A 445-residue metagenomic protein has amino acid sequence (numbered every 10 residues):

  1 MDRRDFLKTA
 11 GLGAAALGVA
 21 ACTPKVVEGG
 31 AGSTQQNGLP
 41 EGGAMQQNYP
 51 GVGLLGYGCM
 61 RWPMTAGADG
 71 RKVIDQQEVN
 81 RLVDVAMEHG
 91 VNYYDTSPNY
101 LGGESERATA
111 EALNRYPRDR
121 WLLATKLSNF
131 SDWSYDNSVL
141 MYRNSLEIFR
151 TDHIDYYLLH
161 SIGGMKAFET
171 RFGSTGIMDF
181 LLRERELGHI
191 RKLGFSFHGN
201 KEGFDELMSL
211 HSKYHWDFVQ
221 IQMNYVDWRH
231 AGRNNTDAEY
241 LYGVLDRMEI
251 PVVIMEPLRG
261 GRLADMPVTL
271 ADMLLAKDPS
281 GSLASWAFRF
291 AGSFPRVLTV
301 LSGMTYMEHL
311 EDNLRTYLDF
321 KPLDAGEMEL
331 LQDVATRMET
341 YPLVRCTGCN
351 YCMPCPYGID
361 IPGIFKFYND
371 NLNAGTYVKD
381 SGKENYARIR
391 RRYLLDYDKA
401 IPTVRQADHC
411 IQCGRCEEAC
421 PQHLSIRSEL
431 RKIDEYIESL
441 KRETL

Functional and structural regions predicted by a protein language model:
D2-W121, M165, F180, E186: N-terminal binding-site loop/beta-alpha segment at the start of enzyme catalytic domains that lines or forms
Y57, T96, T125, Y156-L159 (+3 more regions): Conserved beta-strand positions
Y57, Y94, T109, L123 (+6 more regions): Conserved, mostly hydrophobic/aromatic
T65-A66, D132-V253, L258, D265 (+3 more regions): Glycine/proline-rich, positively charged, aromatic-decorated active-site loop/lid region on the catalytic face
Y93-Y100, R191-S196, T299-L301, C420: Short catalytic-loop micro-motif centered on adjacent basic/acidic residues
Y100, Y116-Y135, V139, H160-S161: Structural motif corresponding to the early beta-alpha repeats
H215, Y240-L445: Structured C-terminal cap/extension of enzyme domains
